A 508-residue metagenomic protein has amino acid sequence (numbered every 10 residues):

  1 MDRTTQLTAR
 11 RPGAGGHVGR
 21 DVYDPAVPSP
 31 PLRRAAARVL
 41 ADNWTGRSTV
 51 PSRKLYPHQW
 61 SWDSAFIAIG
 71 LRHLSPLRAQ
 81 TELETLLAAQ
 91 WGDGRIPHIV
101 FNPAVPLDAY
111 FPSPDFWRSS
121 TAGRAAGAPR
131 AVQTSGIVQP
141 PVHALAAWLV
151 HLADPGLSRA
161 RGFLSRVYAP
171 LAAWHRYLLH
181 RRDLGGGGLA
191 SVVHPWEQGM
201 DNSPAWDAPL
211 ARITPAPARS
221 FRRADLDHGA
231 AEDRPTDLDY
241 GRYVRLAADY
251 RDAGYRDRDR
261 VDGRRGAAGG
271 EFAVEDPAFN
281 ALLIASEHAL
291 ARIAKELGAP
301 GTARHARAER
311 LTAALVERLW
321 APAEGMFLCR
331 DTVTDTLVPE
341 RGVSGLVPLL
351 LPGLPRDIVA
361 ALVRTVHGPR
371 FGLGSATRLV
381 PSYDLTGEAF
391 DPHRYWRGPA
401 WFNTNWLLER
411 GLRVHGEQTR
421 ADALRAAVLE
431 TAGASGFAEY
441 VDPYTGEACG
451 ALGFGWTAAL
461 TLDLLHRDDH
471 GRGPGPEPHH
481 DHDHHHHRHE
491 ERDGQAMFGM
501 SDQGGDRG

Functional and structural regions predicted by a protein language model:
R3-H58, T85-R130, G188-V274, A313-P399 (+1 more regions): Extended glycan-interaction surfaces of carbohydrate-active proteins
R3-V18, L408, H470-D506: Intrinsically disordered, low-complexity terminal tails and inter-domain linkers enriched for S/T/G/P/D/E
V22-S29, L71-L83, V150-A172, R292-E309 (+3 more regions): Structural helix-adjacent loops and short alpha-helical linkers that scaffold large soluble proteins
S64, P140, A144-A147, N280 (+2 more regions): TPR repeat positional signature
S64-D93, N102, S344-P355, N405-Q418: Alpha-helical support elements that line or immediately flank enzyme active sites and cofactor-binding pockets
L86, V150, L178, L290 (+3 more regions): Alpha-helical solenoid scaffolds that mediate protein-protein interactions, centered on TPR/SEL1-like repeats but also
Q139-A208: Internal, well-ordered domain-core segments that constitute the primary functional module of diverse proteins
G269-L297, G301-R304, R394, P399-H415 (+1 more regions): Long, repeat-rich segments with strong aromatic
